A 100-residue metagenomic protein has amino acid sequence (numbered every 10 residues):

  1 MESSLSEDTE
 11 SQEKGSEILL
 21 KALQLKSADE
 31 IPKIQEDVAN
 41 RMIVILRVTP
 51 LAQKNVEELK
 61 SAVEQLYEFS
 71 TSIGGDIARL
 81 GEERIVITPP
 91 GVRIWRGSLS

Functional and structural regions predicted by a protein language model:
M1-I34, V38-N40: N-terminal intrinsically disordered, cationic/polar leader segments that include organellar targeting peptides
E2-S6, F69-S100: Helix-rich interaction surfaces within compact, conserved domain-sized segments that mediate assembly or partner
L46-Q53: Short hinge/gating elements
L66: Residue-level signature of catalytic and energy-coupling elements of molecular machines, predominantly ATP/GTP-dependent
